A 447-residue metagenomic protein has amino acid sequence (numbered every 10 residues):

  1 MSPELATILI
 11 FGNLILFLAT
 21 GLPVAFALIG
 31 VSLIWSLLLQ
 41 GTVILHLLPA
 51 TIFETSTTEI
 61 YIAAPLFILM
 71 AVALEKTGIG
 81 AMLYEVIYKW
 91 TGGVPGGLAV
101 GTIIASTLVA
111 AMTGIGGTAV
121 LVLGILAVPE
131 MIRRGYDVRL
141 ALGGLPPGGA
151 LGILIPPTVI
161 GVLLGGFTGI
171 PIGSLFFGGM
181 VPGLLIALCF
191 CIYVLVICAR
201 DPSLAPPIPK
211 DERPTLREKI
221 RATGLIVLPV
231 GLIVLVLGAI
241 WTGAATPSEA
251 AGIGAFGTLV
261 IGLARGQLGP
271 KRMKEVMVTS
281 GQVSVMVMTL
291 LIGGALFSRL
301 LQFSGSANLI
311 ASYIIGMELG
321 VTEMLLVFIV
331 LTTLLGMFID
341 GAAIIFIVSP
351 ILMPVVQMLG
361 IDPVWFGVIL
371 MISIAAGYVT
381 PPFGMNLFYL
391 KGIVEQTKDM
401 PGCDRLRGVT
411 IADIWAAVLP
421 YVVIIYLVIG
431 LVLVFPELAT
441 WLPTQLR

Functional and structural regions predicted by a protein language model:
M1-R447: Alpha-helical transmembrane segments of multi-pass membrane transport proteins
